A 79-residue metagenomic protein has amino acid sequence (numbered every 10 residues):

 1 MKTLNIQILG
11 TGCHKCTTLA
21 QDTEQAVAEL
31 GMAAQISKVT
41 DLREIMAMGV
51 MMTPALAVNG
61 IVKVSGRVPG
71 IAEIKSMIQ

Functional and structural regions predicted by a protein language model:
M1-I6, A33-T40, S76-M77: Terminal leader/tail segments of proteins
K2-Q25: Local sequence-structure signature of Cys/Sec-based thiol-disulfide redox active-site neighborhoods
Q7-L9, A57, K63: Conserved beta-strand segments that form the floor/walls of ligand-binding pockets within enzyme and binding domains
G12-H14, M51, V62, V68: Gly/Ser/Thr-rich beta-alpha loop segments that engage phosphate groups in nucleotides
T17, M46, A72: Alpha-helical elements of the RecA-like P-loop NTPase motor core of helicases
T18-M32, V62-G66: Iron-sulfur (Fe-S) cluster-binding segments and ferredoxin-like electron-carrier domains, especially [2Fe-2S]
L30-N59: Amphipathic, hydrophobic secondary-structure cores in small proteins
G60-Q79: Non-catalytic, surface beta->alpha helical segment in thiol-disulfide oxidoreductase systems
